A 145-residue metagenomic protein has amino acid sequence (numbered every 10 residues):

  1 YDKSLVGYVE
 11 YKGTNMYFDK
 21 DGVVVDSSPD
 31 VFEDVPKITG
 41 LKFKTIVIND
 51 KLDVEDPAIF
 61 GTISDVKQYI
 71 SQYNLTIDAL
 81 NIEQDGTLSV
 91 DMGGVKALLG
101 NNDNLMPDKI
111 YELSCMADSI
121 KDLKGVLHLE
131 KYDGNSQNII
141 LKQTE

Functional and structural regions predicted by a protein language model:
Y1-E145: Charged, solvent-exposed interaction patches on well-folded alpha/beta domains that mediate macromolecular contacts
